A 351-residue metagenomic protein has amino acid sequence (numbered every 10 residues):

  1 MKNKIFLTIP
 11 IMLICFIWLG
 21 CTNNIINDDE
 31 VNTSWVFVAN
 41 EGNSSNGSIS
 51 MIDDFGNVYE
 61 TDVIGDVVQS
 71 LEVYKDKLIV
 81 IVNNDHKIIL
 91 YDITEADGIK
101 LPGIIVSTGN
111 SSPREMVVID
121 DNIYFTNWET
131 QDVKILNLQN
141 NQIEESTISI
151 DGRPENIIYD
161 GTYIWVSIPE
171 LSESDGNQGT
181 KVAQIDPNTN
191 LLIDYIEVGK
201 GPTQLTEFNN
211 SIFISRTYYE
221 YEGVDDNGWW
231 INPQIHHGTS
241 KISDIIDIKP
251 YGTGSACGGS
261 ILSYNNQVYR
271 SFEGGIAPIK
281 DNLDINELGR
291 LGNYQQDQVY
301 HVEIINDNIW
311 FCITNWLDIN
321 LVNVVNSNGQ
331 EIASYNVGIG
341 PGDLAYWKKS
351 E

Functional and structural regions predicted by a protein language model:
M1-I9: Bacterial N-terminal signal peptides that target proteins for export
I17-G20: C-terminal motif of bacterial Sec signal peptides marking the signal peptidase cleavage site
T22-E351: Predominantly soluble domains enriched in secretory-pathway, periplasmic, or organellar proteins
